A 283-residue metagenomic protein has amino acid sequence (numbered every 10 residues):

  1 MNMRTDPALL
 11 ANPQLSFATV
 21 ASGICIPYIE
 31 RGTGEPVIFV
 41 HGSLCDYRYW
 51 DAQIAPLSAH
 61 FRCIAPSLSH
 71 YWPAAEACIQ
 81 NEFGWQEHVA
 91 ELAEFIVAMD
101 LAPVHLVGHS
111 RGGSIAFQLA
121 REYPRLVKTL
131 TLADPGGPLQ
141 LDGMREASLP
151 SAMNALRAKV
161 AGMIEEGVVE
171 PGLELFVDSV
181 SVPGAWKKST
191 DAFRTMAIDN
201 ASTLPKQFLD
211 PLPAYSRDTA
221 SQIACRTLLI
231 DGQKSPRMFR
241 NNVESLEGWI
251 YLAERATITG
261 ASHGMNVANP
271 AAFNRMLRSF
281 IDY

Functional and structural regions predicted by a protein language model:
F17-N81, F95: Conserved HGGG/HGGXW glycine-rich cap/lid loop of the alpha/beta-hydrolase fold
Q86-V104: Conserved acidic catalytic loop of the alpha/beta-hydrolase fold
L106-G108, A133: Short beta-strand immediately N-terminal to the catalytic nucleophile in serine-hydrolase-like folds
G108, G112, A116: Gly/Ala-rich beta-loop-alpha elbow adjacent to hydrolase catalytic centers
F117, R121-I164: Flexible "cap/lid" loop of the alpha/beta hydrolase fold
E165-P205: Conserved alpha/beta-hydrolase catalytic His-Asp/Glu region
R217-A261: Conserved loop-alpha-helix segment in the C-terminal half of the alpha/beta-hydrolase fold that carries the catalytic
A261-N274: Catalytic histidine-centered segment of alpha/beta-hydrolase-like enzymes
